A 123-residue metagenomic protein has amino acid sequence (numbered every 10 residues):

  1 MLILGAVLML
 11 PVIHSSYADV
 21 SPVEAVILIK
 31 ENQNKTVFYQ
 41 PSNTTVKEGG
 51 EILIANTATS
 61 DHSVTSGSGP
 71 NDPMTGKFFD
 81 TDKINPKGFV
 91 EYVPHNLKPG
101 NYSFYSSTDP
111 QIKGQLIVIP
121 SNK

Functional and structural regions predicted by a protein language model:
L2-P11: Bacterial N-terminal signal peptides
I13-A18: Sec/Tat signal peptide C-region and signal peptidase I cleavage site
D19-V23, I84-K123: Extracellular/periplasmic metallocenter environments
V20-E51: N-terminal edge beta-strand
V26-I29, E51-L53, S63, Y105 (+1 more regions): Soluble periplasmic/extracytoplasmic beta-strand elements of cell-envelope proteins
S42-S63, V90-N96: Beta-strand cores of secreted/periplasmic/IMS beta-sandwich domains, seen most often in copper-related folds
T57-P86, D109, G114: Histidine- and aromatic-enriched segments that form or immediately flank copper-ligand environments
